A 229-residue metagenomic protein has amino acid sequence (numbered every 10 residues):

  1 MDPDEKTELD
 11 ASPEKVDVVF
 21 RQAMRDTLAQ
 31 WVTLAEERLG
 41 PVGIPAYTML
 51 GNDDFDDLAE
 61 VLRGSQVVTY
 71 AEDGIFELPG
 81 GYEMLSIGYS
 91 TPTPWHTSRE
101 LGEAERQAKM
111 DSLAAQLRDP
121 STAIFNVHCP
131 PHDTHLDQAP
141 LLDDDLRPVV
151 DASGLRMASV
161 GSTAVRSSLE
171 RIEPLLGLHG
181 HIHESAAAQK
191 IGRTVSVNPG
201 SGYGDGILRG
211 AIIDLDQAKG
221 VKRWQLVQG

Functional and structural regions predicted by a protein language model:
M1, K6-A29, I124-E173: Active-site-proximal segments of metal-dependent phosphoesterases and phosphodiesterases across multiple
M1-P79: Core catalytic region of metal-dependent phosphoesterases/phosphodiesterases, especially metallo-beta-lactamase-like
T48-A59, F76-E77, P92-P94, P130-L136 (+2 more regions): Active-site environment of divalent metal-dependent phosphoester hydrolases
G51, M84, F125, V165 (+4 more regions): Divalent metal-coordination and catalytic microenvironments
I75-G81, T97, L101-E105, S168-R171 (+1 more regions): Binuclear metal-dependent phosphoesterase catalytic core
G80-I124, D143-D144, L155-G161: Binuclear metal-dependent hydrolase catalytic cores centered on His/Asp/Glu-rich metal-binding motifs
